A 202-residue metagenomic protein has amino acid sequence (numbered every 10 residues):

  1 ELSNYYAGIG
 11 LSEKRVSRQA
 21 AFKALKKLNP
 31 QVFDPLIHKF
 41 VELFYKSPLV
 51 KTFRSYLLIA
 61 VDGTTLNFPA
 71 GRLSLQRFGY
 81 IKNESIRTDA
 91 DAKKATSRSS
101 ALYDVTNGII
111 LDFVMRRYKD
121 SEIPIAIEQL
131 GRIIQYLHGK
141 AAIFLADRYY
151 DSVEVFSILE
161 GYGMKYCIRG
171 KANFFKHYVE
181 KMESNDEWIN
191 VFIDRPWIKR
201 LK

Functional and structural regions predicted by a protein language model:
E1-K202: Conserved, well-structured functional cores that handle cations and Mg-NTP chemistry
